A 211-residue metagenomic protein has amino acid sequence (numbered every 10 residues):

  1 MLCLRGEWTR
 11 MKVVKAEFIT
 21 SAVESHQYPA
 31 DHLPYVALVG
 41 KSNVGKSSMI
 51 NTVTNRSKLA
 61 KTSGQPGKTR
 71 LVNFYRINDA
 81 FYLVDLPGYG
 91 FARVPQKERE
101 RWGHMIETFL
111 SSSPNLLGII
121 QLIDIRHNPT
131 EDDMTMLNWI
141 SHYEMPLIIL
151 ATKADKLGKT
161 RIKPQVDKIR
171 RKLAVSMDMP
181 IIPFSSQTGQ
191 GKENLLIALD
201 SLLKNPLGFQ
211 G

Functional and structural regions predicted by a protein language model:
L2-R93, F209: Conserved G1/Walker A P-loop phosphate-binding module
V13-S25, L157-G211: Canonical P-loop GTPase G-domain recognition
V53, N78, P87, I123-R126 (+2 more regions): Anionic group-transfer/hydrolysis microenvironments
L71-I77, H104-S112: Conserved alpha-helical scaffold flanking the Walker A/P-loop in AAA+ ATPase domains
Y75, T152, L195: Residue-level signal for inorganic ion chemistry
Y89-R99, D155-G158: Flexible beta-alpha connector loops of hexameric P-loop NTPases
E98-R101, D124-I125: Glycine- and Gly-Pro-enriched alpha-helical subdomains that act as flexible, kink-prone "lid/hinge" or packing modules
E107-M179: Conserved C-terminal guanine-recognition region of P-loop GTPase G domains, centered on the G4
